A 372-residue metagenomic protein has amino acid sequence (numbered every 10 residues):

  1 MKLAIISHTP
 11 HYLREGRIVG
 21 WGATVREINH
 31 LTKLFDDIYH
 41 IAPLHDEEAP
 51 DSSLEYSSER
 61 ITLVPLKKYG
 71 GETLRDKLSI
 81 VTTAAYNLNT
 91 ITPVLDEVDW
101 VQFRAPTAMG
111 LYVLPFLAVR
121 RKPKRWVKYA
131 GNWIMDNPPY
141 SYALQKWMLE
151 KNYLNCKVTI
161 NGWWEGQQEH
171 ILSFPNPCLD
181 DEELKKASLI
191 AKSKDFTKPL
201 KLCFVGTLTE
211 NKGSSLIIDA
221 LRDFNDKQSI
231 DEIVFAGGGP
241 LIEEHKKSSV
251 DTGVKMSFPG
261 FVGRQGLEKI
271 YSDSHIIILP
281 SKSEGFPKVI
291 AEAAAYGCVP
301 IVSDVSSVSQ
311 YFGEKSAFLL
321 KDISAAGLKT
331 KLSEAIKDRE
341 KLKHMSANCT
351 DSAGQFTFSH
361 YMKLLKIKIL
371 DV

Functional and structural regions predicted by a protein language model:
L95, F261-V262, K269-S274: Short alpha-helical donor nucleotide-sugar binding micro-motif in glycosyltransferases
A191-K212, I218-R222: Conserved donor-binding/catalytic core segment of Leloir-type glycosyltransferases
K246-V262: Nucleotide-activated donor-binding/catalytic signature segment of Leloir-type glycosyltransferases, i.e., the conserved
D251, E334, K341-Q355, I367: A short, well-ordered alpha-helix in the C-terminal region of glycosyltransferases
E268, P287-A295, S306-Q310: Short alpha-helical segment that forms part of, or immediately flanks, the ligand-binding pocket in carbohydrate-active
K282: Aromatic "clamp/platform" in nucleotide-sugar-dependent glycosyltransferases that forms part of the donor/acceptor
V299-V302: Short hydrophobic beta-strand element within catalytic cores of glycosyltransferases and related nucleotide-activated
E314, F318-A326, E334-R339: Conserved acidic donor-binding segment of nucleotide-sugar-dependent glycosyltransferases
